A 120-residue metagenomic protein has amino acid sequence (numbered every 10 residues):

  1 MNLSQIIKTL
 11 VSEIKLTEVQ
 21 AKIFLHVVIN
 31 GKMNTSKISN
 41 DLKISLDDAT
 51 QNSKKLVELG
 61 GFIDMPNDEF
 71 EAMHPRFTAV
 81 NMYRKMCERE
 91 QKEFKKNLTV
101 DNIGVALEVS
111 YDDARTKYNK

Functional and structural regions predicted by a protein language model:
M1-T9: Long, low-complexity, charged/polar intrinsically disordered regions in eukaryotic proteins
T9-Q20, N34, D64-C87: Short, cationic-aromatic polyanion-contact patches
V19-V27: Short alpha-helical "packing" element that flanks the helix-turn-helix/winged-helix DNA-binding module
N30, L59-G60: Alpha-helix C-caps/helix-loop-beta hinges
M33-N34, S53: Gly/serine-rich nucleotide phosphate-binding loop at the start of the catalytic core of nucleotide/ADP-ribose-handling
S36-L42: A short acidic, leucine-rich amphipathic alpha-helix
K43-E58: Short amphipathic alpha-helical interaction segments
M82-K120: Amphipathic alpha-helical dimerization/coiled-coil segments that flank or bridge DNA-binding/regulatory modules
